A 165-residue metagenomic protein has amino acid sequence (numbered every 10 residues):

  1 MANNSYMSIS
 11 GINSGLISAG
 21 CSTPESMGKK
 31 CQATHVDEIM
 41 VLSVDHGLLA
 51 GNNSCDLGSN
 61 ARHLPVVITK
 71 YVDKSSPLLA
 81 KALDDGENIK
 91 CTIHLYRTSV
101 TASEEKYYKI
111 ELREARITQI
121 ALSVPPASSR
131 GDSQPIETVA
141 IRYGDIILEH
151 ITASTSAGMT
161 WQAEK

Functional and structural regions predicted by a protein language model:
M1-K165: Glycine-rich, low-complexity intrinsically disordered segments
